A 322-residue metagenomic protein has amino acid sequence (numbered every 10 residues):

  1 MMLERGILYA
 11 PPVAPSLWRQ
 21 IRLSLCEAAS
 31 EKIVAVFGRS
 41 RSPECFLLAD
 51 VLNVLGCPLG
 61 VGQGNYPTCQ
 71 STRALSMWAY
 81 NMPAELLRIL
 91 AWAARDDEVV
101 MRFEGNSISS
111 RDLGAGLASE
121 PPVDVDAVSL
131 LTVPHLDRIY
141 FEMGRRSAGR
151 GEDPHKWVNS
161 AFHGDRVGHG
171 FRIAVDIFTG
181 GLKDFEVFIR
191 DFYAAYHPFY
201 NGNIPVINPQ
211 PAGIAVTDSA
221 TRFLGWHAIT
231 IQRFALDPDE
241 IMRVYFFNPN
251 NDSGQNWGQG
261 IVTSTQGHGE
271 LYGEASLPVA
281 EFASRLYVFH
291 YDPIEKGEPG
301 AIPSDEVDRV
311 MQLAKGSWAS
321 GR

Functional and structural regions predicted by a protein language model:
M1-E4, L17-L25, V51-L52, P83 (+2 more regions): Generic hydrophobic, helix-prone segments enriched in Leu/Val/Ile
M1-V61: Long amphipathic alpha-helical scaffold segments
I21, L25, R73, M77-W78 (+2 more regions): Hydrophobic, Leu/Ile/Phe/Ala-enriched alpha-helical segments that form helix-helix packing faces
C26, L52, G56, A74-L86 (+1 more regions): Hydrophobic/aromatic-lined pockets within catalytic cores
V54, Q70-S71, L224: Short, surface-exposed loop/turn motifs at beta-strand boundaries within globular domains
G62-M77: Active-site nucleophilic cysteine motif
A91-V206: Papain-like cysteine protease catalytic cores
R172-R322: Active-site signature of cysteine proteases
